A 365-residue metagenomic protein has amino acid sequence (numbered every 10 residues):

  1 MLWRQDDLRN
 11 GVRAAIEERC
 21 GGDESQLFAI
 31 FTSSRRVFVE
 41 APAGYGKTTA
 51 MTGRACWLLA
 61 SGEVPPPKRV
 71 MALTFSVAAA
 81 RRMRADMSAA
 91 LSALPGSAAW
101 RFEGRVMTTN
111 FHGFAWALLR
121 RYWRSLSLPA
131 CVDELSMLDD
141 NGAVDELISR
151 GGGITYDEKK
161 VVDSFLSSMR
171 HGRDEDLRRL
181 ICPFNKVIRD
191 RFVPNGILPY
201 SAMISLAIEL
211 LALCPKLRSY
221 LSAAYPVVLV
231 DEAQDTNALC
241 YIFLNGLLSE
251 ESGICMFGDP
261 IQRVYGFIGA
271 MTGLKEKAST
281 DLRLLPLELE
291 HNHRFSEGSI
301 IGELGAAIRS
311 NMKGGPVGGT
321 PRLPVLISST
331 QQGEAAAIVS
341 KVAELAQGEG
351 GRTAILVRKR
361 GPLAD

Functional and structural regions predicted by a protein language model:
M1-S125: P-loop NTPase Walker
L2-Y45, T49-A50, R69-M71, A143-L229 (+2 more regions): Accessory N-terminal region flanking or inserted into the helicase ATPase core in nucleic-acid motor proteins
V37-Y45, T49, A202, R309-A337: Glycine-rich phosphate-binding "P-loop"
P42, Y122-A143: DNA-processing P-loop NTPase/helicase core
S97-E103, P129-L138, E290-S329, Q347-G351: Coupling/hinge elements of helicase-like and P-loop NTPase modules
D235-T236, Q262-G266, P362: Residues immediately C-terminal
I242-L323: Conserved RecA-like helicase ATPase core segment that couples NTP binding/hydrolysis to strand translocation
E334-D365: Conserved helicase/translocase motor-coupling segment
